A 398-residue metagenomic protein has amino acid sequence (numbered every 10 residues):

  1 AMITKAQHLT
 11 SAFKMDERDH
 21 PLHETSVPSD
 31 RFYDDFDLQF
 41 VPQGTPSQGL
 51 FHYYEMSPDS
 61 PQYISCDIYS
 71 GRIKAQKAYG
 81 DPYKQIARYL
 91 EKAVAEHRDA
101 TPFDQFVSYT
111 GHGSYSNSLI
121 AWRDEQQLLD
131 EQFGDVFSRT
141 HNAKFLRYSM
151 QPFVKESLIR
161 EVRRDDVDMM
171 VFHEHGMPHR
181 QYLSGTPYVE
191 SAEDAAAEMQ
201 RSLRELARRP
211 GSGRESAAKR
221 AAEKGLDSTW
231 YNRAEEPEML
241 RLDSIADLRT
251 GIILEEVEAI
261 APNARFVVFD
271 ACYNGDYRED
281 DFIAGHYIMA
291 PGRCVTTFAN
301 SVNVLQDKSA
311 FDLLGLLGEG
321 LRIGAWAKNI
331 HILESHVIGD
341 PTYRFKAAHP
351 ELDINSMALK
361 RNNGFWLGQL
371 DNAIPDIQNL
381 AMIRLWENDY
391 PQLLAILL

Functional and structural regions predicted by a protein language model:
A1-H8, F13, T110-D280: Catalytic-core segments of thiol-dependent peptidases
A1-K144, E161: Structured catalytic cores of large enzymes
P82, I86, E125, L129 (+5 more regions): Stable alpha-helical elements in mature extracytoplasmic
H97-A100, I159-R164, V257-A261, Y287-A290 (+1 more regions): A general structural signal for short secondary-structure junctions and capping/turn motifs
D104, D168, R265, T296 (+1 more regions): Structural beta-strand/beta-sheet cores of well-ordered domains, especially the beta-sheet scaffolds that support
A261-A299, N303-D307, F311-I332: Catalytic-core region of carbohydrate-active enzymes that cleave or remodel glycosidic bonds
D307-L398: Caspase-like cysteine protease fold
